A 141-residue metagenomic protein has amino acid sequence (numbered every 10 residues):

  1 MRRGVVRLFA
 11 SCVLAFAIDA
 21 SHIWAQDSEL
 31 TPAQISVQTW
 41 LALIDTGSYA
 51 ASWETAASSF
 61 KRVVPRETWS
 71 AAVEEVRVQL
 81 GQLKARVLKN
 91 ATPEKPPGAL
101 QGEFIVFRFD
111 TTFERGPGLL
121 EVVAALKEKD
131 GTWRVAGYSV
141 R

Functional and structural regions predicted by a protein language model:
M1-A10: Bacterial N-terminal signal peptides that target proteins for export
R2, L14, A20-S48: Short, low-complexity N-terminal intrinsically disordered segments enriched in polar/charged residues
H22-S28, S70-R77, L120-E121: Short charge-dense sequence patches
Q26-D27, Q38-A42, T55-R62, D110-T112: Second-shell loop/turn segments in exported
Q34-S36, A50-G102: Short solvent-exposed beta->alpha transition segments
A91-R141: Exposed beta-sheet edge and beta->alpha loop/turn motif
